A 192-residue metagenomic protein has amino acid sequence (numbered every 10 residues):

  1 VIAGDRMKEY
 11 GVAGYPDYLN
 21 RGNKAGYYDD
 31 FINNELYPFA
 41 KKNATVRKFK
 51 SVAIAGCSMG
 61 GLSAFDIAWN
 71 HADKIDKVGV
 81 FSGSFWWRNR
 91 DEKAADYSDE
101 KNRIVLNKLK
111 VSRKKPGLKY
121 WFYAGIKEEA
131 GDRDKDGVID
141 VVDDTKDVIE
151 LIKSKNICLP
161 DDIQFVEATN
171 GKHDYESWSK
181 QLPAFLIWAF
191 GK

Functional and structural regions predicted by a protein language model:
V1-K192: Non-catalytic cap/lid and distal C-terminal segments of serine-dependent acyl enzymes
